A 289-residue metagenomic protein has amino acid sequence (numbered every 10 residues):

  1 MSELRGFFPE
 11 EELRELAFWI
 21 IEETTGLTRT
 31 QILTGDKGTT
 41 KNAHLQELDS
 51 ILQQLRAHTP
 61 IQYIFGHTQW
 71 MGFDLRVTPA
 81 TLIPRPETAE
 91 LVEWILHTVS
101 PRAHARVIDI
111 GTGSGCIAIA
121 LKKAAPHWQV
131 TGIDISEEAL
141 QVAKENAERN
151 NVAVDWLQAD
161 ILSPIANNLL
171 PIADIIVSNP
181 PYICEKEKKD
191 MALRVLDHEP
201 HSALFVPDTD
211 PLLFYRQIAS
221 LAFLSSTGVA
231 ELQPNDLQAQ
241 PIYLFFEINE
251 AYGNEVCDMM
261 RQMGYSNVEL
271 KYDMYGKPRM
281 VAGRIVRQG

Functional and structural regions predicted by a protein language model:
M1-L16: Non-catalytic nucleic-acid substrate-recognition regions in nucleic-acid-modifying enzymes
W19-H97: Conserved AdoMet
N42-A43, L96-R106, S163-D174, S220-I242 (+1 more regions): Intrinsic disorder/low-complexity segments
Q62, I183-K186, A251: Active-site beta-alpha loop architecture of Rossmann-like, nucleotide-cofactor-dependent enzymes
D74, Q129, A153-D155, S266-E269: Conserved beta-strand segments of alpha/beta enzyme cores
E87-D190, Q217: Conserved SAM/SAH cofactor-binding pocket of Class I
Y182-F214: Mobile active-site "lid"/loop adjacent to the S-adenosyl-L-methionine
D208-S225, V229, N235-R284: Conserved Class I SAM-dependent methyltransferase catalytic core
